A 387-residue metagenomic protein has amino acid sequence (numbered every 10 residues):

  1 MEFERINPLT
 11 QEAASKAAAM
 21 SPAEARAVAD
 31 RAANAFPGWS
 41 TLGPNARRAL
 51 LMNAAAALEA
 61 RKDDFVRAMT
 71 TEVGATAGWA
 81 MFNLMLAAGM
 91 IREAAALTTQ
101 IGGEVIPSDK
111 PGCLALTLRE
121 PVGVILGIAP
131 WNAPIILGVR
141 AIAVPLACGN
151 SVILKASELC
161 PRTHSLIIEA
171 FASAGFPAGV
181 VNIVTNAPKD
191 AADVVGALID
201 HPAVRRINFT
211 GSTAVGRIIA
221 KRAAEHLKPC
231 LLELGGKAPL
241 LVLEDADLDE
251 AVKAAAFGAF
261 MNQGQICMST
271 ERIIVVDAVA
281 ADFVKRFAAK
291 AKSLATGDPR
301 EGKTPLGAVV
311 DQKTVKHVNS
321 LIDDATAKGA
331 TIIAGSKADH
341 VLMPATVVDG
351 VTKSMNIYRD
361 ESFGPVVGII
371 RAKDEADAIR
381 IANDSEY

Functional and structural regions predicted by a protein language model:
M1-C113: N-terminal Rossmann-like NAD(P)+-binding subdomain of aldehyde/semialdehyde dehydrogenases
Q11, R47, M69, I91 (+9 more regions): Residue-level signal for inorganic ion chemistry
A17-A19, P188, K337: Short clusters of small/polar residues that mark proteolytic maturation junctions
E24, D193-V194, D377: Short acidic active-site motifs
F36, S40, A55-K62, V66 (+18 more regions): Structural signal for hydrophobic packing residues in well-ordered secondary-structure cores of soluble enzyme domains
V105-E250, A372: Rossmann-like NAD(P) dinucleotide-binding subdomain of oxidoreductase/dehydrogenase enzymes
D190, A214-T352, D374-A376, R380-I381: ALDH superfamily catalytic-core signature
H340-L342, D360-V366, S385-Y387: Conserved glycine-rich beta-strand-loop-beta hairpin in the small C-terminal domain of fold type I
